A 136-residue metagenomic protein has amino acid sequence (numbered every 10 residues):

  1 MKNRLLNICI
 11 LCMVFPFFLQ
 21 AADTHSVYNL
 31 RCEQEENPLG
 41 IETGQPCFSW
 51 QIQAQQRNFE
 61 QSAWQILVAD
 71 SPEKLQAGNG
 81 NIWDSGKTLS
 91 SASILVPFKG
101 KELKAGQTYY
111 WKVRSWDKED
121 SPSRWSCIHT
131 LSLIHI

Functional and structural regions predicted by a protein language model:
M1-C9: Bacterial N-terminal signal peptides that target proteins for export
I8-F17: Bacterial N-terminal signal peptides
L19-A21: Boundary at the C-terminal end of the N-terminal hydrophobic targeting segment
D23-Q56: Pro/Thr/Ser/Gly-rich low-complexity, intrinsically disordered linker/stalk tracts
E60-T108, K118-R124: Recognizes extended acidic, P/S/T-rich segments that occur within or adjacent to Ig-like beta-sandwich modules
C127-L131: C-terminal edge beta-strand
I134-I136: Conserved small/polar residues in nucleotide/adenosyl-binding loops
